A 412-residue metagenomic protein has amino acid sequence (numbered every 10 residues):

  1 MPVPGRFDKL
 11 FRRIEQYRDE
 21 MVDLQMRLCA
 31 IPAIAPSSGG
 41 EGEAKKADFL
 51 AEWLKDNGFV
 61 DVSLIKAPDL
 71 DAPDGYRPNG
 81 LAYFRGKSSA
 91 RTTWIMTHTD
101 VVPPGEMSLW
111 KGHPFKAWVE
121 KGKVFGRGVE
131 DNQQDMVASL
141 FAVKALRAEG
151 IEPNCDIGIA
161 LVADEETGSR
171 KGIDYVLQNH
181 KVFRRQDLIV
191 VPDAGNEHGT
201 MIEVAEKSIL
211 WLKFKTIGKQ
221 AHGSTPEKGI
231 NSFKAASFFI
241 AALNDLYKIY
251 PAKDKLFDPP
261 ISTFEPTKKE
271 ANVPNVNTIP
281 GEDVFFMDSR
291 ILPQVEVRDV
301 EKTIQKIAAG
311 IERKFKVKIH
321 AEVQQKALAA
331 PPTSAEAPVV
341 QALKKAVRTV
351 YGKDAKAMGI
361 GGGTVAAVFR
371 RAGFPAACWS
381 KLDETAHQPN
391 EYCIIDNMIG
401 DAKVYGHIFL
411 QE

Functional and structural regions predicted by a protein language model:
M1-K9, Q16, A33, D71 (+3 more regions): Metal-dependent amide/peptide-bond hydrolase catalytic core, centered on the "pita-bread" metallohydrolase fold
P2-F125, A148-P153: Acidic/His- and Gly-rich active-site-bordering loop/insert found across diverse amide/peptide-bond hydrolases
S63, W94, G158-A160, H320: A structural signal for isolated positions on well-ordered beta-strands in alpha/beta enzyme cores
R77, G112, N154, R185 (+2 more regions): Short, solvent-exposed loop/turn segments at the edges of secondary structure
R91-W94, K123, G158, D187-I189 (+1 more regions): Structural motif
M96-H98, A160-V162, V190-D193, I217 (+1 more regions): Short beta-strand segments
G122-V137, H222: Glycine/serine-rich anion-binding loops at beta->alpha junctions that coordinate negatively charged ligand groups
E130-A205: Acidic/histidine-rich catalytic neighborhood of metal-dependent amide-processing enzymes
